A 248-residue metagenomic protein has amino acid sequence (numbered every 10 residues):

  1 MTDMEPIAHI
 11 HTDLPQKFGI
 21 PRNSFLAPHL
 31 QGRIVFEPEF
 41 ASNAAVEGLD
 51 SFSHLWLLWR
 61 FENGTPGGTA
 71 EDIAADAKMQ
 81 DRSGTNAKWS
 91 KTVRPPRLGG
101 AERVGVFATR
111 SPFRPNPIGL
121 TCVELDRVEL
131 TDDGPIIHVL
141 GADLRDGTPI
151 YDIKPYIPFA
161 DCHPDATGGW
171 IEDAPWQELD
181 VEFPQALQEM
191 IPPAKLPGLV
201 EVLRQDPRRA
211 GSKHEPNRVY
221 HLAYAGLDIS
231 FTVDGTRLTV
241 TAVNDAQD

Functional and structural regions predicted by a protein language model:
M1-C122, D126-D248: Glycine-rich, low-complexity intrinsically disordered segments
